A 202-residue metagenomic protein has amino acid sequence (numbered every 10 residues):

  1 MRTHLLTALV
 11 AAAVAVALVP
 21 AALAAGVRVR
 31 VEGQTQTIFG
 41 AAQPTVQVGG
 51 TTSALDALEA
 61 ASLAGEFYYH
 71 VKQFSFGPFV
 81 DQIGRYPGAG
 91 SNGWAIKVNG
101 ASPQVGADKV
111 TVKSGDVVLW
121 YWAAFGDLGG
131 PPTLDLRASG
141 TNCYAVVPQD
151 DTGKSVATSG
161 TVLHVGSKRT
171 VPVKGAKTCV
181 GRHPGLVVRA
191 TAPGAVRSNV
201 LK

Functional and structural regions predicted by a protein language model:
M1-L9: Bacterial N-terminal signal peptides that target proteins for export
A8-A17: Bacterial N-terminal signal peptides
P20-K202: Ubiquitin-like/PB1-type beta-grasp interaction modules and other compact soluble beta-rich domains
